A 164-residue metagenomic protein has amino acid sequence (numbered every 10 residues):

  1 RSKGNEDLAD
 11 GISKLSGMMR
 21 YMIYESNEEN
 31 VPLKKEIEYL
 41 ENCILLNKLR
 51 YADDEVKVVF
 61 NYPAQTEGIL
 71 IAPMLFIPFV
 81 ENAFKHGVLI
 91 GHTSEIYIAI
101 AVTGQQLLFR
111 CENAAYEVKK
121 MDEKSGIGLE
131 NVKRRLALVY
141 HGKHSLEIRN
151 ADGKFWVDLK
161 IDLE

Functional and structural regions predicted by a protein language model:
R1-K160: Two-component histidine phosphotransfer core
D162-E164: C-terminal end segment of the histidine kinase catalytic
